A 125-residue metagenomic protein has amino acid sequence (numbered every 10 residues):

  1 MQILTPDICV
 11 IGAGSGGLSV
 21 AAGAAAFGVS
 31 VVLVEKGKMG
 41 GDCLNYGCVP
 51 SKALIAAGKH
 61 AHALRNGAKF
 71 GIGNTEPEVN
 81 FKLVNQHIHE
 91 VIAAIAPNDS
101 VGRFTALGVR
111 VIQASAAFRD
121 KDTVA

Functional and structural regions predicted by a protein language model:
Q2-G14: Beta1/beta-strand and adjacent pyrophosphate-binding region of the FAD-binding site in flavoprotein oxidoreductases
I3-P6, A22-V29, V34-A125: Glycine-rich flavin
G17-L18: N-terminal Rossmann-fold NAD(P) dinucleotide-binding loop
